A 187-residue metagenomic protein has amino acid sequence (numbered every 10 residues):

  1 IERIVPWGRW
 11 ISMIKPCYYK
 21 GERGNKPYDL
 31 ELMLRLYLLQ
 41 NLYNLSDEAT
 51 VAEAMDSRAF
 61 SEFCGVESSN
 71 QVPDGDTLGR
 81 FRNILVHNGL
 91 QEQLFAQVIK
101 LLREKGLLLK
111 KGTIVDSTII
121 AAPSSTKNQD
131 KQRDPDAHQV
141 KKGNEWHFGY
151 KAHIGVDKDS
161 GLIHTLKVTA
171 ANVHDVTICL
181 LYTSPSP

Functional and structural regions predicted by a protein language model:
E2-L38: Basic, short loop/linker segments at the boundary and entry of helix-turn-helix/winged-helix-like folds
C17-R23, G65, H138-V140, T177: Active-site-adjacent structural elements in folded domains
K20, S57-F60, L101-E104: A short structural micro-motif
N25-Q93: Short, positively charged, Gly/Tyr-enriched micro-motifs that form contact patches at catalytic or ligand/partner
E67-F148, I154-K158: Active-site- or DNA-interface-adjacent structural scaffold in DNA-acting proteins
K142-L181: Electropositive, glycine- and tryptophan-enriched low-complexity nucleic-acid-binding patches
Y182-P187: Conserved small/polar residues in nucleotide/adenosyl-binding loops
